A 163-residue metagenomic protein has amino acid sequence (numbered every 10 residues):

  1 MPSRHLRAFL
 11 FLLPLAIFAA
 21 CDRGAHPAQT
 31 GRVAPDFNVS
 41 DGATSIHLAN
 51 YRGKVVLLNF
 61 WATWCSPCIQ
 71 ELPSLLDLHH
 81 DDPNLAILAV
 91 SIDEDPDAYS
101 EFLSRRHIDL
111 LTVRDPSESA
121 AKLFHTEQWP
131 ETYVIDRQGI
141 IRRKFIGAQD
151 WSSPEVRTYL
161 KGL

Functional and structural regions predicted by a protein language model:
M1-G42, W151-L163: N-terminal targeting signals for export/organelle localization
D36-V56: A short beta-strand-turn-helix
Y51-V55, Y99, I108-L110: Conserved N-terminal glycine/acidic-rich loop preference
K54-V56, F60-W64, Q128: Short pre-active-site segment immediately N-terminal to redox-active cysteine/selenocysteine motifs in thiol-based
L57-N59, A89, V134: Hydrophobic beta-strand core positions in alpha/beta domains
T63-Q70, E131: C-type cytochrome heme c attachment motif
Q70-R106, P116-K122: Structural microenvironment flanking redox-active thiols in thiol-disulfide oxidoreductases
E101-I108, P116-K161: Thiol/disulfide oxidoreductase modules built on the thioredoxin-like
